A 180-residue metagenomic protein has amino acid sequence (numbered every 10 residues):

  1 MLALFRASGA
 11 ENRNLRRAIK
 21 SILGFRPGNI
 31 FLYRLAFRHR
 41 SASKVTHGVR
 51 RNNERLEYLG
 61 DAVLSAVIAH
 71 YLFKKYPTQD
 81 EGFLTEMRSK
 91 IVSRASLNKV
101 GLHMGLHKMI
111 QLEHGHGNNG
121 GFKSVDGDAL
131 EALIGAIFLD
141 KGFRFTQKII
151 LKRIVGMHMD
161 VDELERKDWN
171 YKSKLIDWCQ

Functional and structural regions predicted by a protein language model:
M1-Q180: Double-stranded RNA-binding/processing signature
